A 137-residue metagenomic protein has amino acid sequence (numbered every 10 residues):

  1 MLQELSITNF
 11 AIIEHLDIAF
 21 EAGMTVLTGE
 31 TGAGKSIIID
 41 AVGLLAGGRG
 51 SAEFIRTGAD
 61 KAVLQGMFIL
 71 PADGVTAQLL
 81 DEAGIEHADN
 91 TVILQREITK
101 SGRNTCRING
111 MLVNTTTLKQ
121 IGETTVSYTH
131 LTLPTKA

Functional and structural regions predicted by a protein language model:
E4-L131: Gly/Lys-enriched N-terminal cap/neck module of very large, oligomeric protein machines
T132-A137: A short, hydrophobic C-terminal helix/tail in secreted or cell-surface proteins
